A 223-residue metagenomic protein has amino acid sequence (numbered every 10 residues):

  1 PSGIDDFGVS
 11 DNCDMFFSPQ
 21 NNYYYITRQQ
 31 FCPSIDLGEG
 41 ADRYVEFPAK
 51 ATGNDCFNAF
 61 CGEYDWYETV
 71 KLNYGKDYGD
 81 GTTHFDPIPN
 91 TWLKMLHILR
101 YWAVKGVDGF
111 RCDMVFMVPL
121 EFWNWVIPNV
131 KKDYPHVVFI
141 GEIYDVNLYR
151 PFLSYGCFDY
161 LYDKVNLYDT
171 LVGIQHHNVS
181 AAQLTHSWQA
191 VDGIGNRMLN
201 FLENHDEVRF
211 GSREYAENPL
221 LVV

Functional and structural regions predicted by a protein language model:
P1-Y101, Y149: Substrate-binding/active-site clefts of carbohydrate-active enzymes
S2-C32, H97-R100, D108-F201, Y215: Active-site-proximal helices and loops of the catalytic beta/alpha 8
E68-T91, V107-M117, L167-H176, N204-A216: The substrate-binding groove and active-site-proximal loops of carbohydrate-active enzymes, especially glycoside
N218-L221: Conserved interdomain hinge at the start of the Helicase C-terminal
